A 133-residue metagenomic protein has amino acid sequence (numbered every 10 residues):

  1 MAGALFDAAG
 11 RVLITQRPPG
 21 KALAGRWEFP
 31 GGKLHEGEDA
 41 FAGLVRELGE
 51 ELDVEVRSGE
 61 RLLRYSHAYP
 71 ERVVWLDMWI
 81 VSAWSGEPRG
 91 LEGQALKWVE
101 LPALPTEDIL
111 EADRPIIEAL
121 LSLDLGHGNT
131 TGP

Functional and structural regions predicted by a protein language model:
M1-V12, K33: Conserved N-terminal beta-strand and adjoining loop/helix that marks the start of the Nudix/MutT-like hydrolase domain
D7, E55-V56, R64-R89, A95-K97 (+1 more regions): Active-site-adjacent beta-strand/loop module that shapes the phosphate/pyrophosphate-binding cleft
R17-G20, V54, I109: Short coil/turn segments
A22-G25, W98: A conserved beta-turn-beta hairpin within the catalytic core of GNAT-like acetyltransferases that forms part
F29-R61, E100: The catalytic Nudix box helix
G86, L101-P115: C-terminal structural segments of small proteins and small subunits
A112-P133: Charged phosphate-binding loop/patch that engages nucleotide di/tri-phosphates or the phosphate backbone of nucleic
